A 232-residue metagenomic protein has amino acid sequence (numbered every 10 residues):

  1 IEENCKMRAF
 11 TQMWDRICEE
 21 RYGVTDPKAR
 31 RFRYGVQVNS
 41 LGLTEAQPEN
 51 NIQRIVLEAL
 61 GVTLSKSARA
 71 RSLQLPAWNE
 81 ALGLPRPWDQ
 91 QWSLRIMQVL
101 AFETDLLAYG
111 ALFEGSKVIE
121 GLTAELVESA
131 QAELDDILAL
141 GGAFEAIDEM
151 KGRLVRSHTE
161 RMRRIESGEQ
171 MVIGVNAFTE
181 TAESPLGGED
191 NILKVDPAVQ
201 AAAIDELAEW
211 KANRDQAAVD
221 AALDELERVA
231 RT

Functional and structural regions predicted by a protein language model:
I1-N50, D135: Gly/Pro-rich turn-and-neighbor structural signature
E3, M7, D89, L126: Charged, low-complexity surface patches
F10-T11, D15-T25, Q53-S67, W92-T104: Structured alpha-helical segments in the cores of large, soluble enzyme domains
V24-D26, V62-L64, D136, R163-E166: A general structural signal for short secondary-structure junctions and capping/turn motifs
P27-R33, V62-S72, V99-E103, K194-V199 (+1 more regions): A glycine-rich, aromatic-flanked flexible loop/lid motif
R33-Q37, N51-R54, G61-T63, S72-Q74 (+3 more regions): Structured core elements
V36-E49, I55, L73-W88, D105-T123 (+2 more regions): Short beta-alpha connecting loops at secondary-structure transitions that line or flank enzyme active sites
Q91, R95-T232: Catalytic-core signal marking the mid-to-C-terminal active-site face
